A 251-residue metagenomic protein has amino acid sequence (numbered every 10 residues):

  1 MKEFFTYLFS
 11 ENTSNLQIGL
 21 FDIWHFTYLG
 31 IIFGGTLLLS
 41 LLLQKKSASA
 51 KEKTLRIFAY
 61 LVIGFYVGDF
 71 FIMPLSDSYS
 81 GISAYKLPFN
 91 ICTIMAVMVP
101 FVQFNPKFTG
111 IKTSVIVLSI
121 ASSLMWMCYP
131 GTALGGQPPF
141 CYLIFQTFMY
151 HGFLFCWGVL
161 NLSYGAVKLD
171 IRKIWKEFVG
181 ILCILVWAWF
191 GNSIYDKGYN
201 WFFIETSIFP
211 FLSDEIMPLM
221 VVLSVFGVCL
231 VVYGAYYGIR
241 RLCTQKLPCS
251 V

Functional and structural regions predicted by a protein language model:
M1-K53: N-terminal topogenic module of multi-pass integral membrane proteins
T13-I31, K176-C183, S193-Y233: Membrane-interface transmembrane-helix boundary segments in multi-pass integral membrane proteins
F26-G35, P88-M98, V115, C128 (+1 more regions): Membrane-embedded alpha-helical segments of multi-pass membrane proteins, especially the transmembrane helices
L37-L42, M98-P100, F153-R172: Alpha-helical transmembrane segments in multipass membrane proteins, preferentially the mid-helix core
L43-R56, F104-K112, S163-W175: Membrane-interface helix-boundary motifs at transmembrane edges
V62-F71, S119-G131, I181-N192: Aromatic-anchored segments of alpha-helical transmembrane domains
S78-I91, G136-T147: Non-cytosolic membrane-interface motifs at loop->transmembrane helix junctions
F101-L162: Membrane-proximal helix-loop-helix units in multi-pass membrane proteins
